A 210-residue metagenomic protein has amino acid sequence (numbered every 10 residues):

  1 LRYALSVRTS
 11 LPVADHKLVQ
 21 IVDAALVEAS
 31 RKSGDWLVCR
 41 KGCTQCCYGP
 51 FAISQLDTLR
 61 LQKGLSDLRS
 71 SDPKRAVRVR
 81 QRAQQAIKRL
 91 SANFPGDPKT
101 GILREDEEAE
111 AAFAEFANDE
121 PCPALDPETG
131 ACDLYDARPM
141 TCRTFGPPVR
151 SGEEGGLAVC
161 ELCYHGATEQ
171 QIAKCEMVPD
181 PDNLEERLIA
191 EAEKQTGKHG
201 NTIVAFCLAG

Functional and structural regions predicted by a protein language model:
L1-G210: Short loop/turn segments that flank or connect secondary-structure elements
